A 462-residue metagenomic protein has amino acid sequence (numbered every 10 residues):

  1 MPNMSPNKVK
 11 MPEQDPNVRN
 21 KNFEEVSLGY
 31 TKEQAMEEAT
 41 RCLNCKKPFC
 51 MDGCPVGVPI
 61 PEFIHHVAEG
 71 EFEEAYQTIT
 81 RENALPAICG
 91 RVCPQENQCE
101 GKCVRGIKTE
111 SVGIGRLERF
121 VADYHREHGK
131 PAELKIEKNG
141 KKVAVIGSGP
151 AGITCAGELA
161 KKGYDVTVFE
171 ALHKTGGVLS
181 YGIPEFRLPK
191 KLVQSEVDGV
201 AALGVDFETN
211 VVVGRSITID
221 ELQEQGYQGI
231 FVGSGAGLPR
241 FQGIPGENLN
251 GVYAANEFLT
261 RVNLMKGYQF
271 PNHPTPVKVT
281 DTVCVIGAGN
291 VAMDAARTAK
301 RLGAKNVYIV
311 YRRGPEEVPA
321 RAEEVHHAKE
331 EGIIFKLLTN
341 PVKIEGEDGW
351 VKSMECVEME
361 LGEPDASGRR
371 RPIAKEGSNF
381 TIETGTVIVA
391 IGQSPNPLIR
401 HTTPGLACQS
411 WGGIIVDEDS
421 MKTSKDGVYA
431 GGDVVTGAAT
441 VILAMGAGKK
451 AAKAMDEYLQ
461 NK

Functional and structural regions predicted by a protein language model:
R19-E37, V58-R91, K108-E137, V262-N263: Ferredoxin-type iron-sulfur electron-transfer modules in oxidoreductases and energy-metabolism complexes
T40-E62, A84-I107: Local cysteine-cluster metal-coordination motifs and their immediate loop/turn environment, predominantly Fe-S cluster
E74, E137-K138, K142-I146, Q194-I244 (+4 more regions): Feature captures the FAD/FMN-dependent oxidoreductase FAD-binding
V121-E137, S195-R215, P239-L302, Q409-D419 (+1 more regions): Glycine-rich dinucleotide-binding loop and its adjacent helix/turn
K141-T167, A292-K300: N-terminal Rossmann-like FAD-binding beta1-loop-alpha1 element of flavoenzymes
D165-V168, L172-A202, D206-E208, A296-K343: Rossmann-like dinucleotide-binding cores of NAD(P)H-dependent redox enzymes
N248-T280, P364-A438: FAD-site-proximal beta/loop scaffold in flavoenzymes
V434-N461: A conserved FAD-binding loop/helix module that cradles the flavin
